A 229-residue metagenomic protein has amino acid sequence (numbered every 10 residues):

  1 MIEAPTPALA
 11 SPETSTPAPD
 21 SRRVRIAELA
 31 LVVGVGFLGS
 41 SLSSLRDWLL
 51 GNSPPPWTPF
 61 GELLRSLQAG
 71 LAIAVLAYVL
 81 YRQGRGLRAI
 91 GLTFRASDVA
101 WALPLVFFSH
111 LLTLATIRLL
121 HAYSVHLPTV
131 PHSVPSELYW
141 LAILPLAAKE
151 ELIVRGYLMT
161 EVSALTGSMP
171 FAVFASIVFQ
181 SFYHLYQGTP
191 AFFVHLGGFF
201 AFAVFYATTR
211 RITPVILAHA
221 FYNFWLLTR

Functional and structural regions predicted by a protein language model:
M1-A89, L227-R229: N-terminal, membrane-interfacial amphipathic/helix-forming hydrophobic leader that caps and precedes the first
L9, G34, A74, P104 (+2 more regions): A ubiquitous, low-specificity "background" feature that marks scattered single residues across proteins without
T16, S21-V24, G61-L64, F94 (+4 more regions): Residue-level recognition of hydrophobic positions within alpha-helical transmembrane segments
V24-V32, G61, R65, A69 (+5 more regions): Residue-level signature of transmembrane alpha-helical entry/exit and packing/kink sites in multi-pass membrane
R25-S43, V106-F108, Y123-L127, L144-P145 (+1 more regions): Short acidic/polar alpha-helix capping motifs at helix-coil junctions
V35-S43, Q68-A72, L105, S109-T113 (+4 more regions): Alpha-helical transmembrane segments of multipass membrane proteins
W48-R65, G84-A147, T160, A164: Juxtamembrane helix-loop-helix connectors linking adjacent transmembrane helices in multi-pass membrane enzymes
L114-R229: Transmembrane helix-loop-helix hairpins at the membrane interface of multi-pass integral membrane proteins
